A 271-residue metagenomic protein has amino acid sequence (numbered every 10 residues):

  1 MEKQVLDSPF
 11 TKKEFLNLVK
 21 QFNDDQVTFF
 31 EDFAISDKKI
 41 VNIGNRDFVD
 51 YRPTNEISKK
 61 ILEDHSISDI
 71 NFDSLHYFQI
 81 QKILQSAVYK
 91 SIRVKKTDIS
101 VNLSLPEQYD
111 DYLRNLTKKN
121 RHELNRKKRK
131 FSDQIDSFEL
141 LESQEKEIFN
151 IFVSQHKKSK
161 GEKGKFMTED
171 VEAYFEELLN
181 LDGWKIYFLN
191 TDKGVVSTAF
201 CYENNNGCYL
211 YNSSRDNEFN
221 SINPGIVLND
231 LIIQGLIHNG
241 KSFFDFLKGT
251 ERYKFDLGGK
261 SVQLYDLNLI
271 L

Functional and structural regions predicted by a protein language model:
M1-K38, Y77-S221: A conserved beta-strand-loop-helix scaffold within acyl/acetyltransferase catalytic domains
S36-R93, G207-S261: Acyl-donor binding region in acyl/amide transferases
K95-S100, S261-L271: Conserved catalytic-core motifs of GNAT/GCN5-like acyltransferases
H122, D170-A173, E177, L231 (+2 more regions): Short, surface-exposed, charged/polar-biased interaction segments
I135, G164, F244, S261-V262: Secondary-structure boundary/capping signal
